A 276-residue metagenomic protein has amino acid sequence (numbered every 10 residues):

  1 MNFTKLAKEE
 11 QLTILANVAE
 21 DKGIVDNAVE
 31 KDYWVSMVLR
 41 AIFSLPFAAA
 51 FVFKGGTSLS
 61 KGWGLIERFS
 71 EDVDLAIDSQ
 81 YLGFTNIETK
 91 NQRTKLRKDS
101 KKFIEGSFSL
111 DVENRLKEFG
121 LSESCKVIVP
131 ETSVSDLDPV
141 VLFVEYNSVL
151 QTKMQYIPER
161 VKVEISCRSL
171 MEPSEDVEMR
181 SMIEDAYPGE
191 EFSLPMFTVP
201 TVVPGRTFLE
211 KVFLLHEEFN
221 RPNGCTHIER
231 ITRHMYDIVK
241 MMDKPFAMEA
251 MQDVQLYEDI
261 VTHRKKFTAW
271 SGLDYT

Functional and structural regions predicted by a protein language model:
M1-V52, G64: Helical scaffold of the NTase/Pol beta-like nucleotidyltransferase catalytic core
A16, S36-L39, T94-E258: Catalytic cores of NTP-dependent nucleotidyl/adenyl transfer enzymes across multiple folds
D26-E30, A49-F51, L65-E67, Q155 (+2 more regions): Short, surface-exposed helix-loop/turn micro-motifs enriched in polar/charged residues
F43, K61, D243-F246, K265-A269: Short alpha-helix boundary/capping elements
F43-V73, I77-T85: Active-site nucleotide-donor binding segment shared across nucleotidyl transfer reactions
S60-G62, T85-N86, T152, M171-P173: Short catalytic/ligand-binding loop motif for oxyanion handling, primarily in non-cytosolic enzymes, centered on
I77-K102: Catalytic palm subdomain of template-directed nucleic-acid polymerases, centered on the conserved carboxylate motif
R221, V254-T276: Long, low-complexity C-terminal extensions of enzymes
